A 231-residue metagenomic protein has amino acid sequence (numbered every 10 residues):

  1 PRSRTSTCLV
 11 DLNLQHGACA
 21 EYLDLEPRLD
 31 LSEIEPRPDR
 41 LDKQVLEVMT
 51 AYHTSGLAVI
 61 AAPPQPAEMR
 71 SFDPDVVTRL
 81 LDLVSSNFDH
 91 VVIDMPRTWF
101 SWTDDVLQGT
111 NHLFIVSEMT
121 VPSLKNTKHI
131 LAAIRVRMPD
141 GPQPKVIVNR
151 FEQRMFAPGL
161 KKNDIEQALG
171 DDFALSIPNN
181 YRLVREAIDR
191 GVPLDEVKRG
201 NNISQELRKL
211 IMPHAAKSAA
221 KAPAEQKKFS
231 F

Functional and structural regions predicted by a protein language model:
R2-V59, L175: Phosphate-binding loop that captures ATP/GTP phosphates
L14-H16, P64-A67, R97-T98, T120-V121 (+2 more regions): Conserved nucleotide-binding/hydrolysis micro-motifs of P-loop NTPases
P38-M95, W99: Cytosolic-facing regulatory segments adjacent to core modules
L83-D89, W99-V121: Inter-motif core of Ras-like GTPase G domains
H112-G170: C-terminal structural cap/anchor segments
R150-E152, E166-L194, L207: Beta-strand-loop-alpha "switch" segments that mediate conformational coupling across diverse proteins
D189-F231: NTP-binding/hydrolysis catalytic cores, primarily Walker-type P-loop NTPases
